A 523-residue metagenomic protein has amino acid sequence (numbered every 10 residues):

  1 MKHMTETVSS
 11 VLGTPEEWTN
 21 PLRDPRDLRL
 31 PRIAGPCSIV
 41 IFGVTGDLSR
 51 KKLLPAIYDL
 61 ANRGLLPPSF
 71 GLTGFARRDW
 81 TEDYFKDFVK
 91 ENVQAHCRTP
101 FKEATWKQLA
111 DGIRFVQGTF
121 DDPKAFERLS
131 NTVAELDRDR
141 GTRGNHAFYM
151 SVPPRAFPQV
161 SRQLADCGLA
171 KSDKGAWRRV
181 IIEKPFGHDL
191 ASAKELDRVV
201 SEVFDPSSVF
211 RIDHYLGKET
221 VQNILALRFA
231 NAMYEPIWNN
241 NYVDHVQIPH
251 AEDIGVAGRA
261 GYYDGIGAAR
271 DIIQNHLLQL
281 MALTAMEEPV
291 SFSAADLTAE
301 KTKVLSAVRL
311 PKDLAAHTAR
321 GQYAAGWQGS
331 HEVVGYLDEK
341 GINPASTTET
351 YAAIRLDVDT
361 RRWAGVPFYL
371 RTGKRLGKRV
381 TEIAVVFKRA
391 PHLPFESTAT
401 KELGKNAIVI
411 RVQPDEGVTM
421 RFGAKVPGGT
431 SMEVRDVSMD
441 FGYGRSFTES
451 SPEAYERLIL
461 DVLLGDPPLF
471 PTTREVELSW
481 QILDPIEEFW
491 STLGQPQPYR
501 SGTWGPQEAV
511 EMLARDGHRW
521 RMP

Functional and structural regions predicted by a protein language model:
K2-I182, F186-P523: Secretory/organelle targeting and membrane-embedding segments
